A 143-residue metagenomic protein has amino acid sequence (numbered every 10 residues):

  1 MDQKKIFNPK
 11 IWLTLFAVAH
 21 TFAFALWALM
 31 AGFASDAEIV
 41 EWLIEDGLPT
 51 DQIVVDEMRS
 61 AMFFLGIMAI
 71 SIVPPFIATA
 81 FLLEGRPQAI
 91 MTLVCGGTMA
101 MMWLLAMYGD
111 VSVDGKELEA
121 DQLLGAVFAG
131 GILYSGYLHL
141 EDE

Functional and structural regions predicted by a protein language model:
M1-M30, L140-E143: Cytosolic juxtamembrane helix and N-cap/initiation of the first transmembrane helix
D2-F7, A80-A89, D114-G115, E143: Membrane-interface helix-boundary motifs at transmembrane edges
A17-M68: Hydrophobic transmembrane helix segments
H20-A25, G97-M107: Aromatic-anchored segments of alpha-helical transmembrane domains
P49-R59, F81-I90, Y108-V113: Short juxtamembrane and helix-loop transition motifs at transmembrane-helix boundaries in membrane proteins
V73-G97: Juxtamembrane helix-break-helix junctions at the cytosolic face of small multi-pass alpha-helical membrane proteins
M102-Q122, H139-E141: Membrane-helix boundary connector in multi-pass membrane proteins
F128-E143: Membrane-water interface at the C-terminal end of transmembrane alpha helices
